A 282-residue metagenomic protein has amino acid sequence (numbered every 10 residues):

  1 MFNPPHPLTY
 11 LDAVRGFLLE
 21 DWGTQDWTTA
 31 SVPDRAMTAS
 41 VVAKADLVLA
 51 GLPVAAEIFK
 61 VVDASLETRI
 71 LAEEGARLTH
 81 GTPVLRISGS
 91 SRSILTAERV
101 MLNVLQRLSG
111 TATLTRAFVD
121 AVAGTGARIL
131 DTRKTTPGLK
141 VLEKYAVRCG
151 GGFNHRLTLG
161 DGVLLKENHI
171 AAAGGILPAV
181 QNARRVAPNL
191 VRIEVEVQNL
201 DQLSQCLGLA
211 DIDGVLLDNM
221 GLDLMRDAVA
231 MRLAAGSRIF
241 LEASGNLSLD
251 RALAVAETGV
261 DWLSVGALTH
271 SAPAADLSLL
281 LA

Functional and structural regions predicted by a protein language model:
M1-L209, G214, D223-M231, F240-E242 (+2 more regions): Acidic/glycine-rich phosphate/pyrophosphate-binding loops and surrounding catalytic core that coordinate Mg2+
D218-N219, G245, A267: Short secondary-structure boundary segments
A235-G236: Conserved phosphotransfer cores of two-component systems
L249: Cys/His-rich Zn2+-binding cysteine-cluster or related metal-binding knuckle/ribbon modules and their
S278-A282: Active-site loop ensemble at the mouth of alpha/beta enzyme cores that anchors a bound cofactor
